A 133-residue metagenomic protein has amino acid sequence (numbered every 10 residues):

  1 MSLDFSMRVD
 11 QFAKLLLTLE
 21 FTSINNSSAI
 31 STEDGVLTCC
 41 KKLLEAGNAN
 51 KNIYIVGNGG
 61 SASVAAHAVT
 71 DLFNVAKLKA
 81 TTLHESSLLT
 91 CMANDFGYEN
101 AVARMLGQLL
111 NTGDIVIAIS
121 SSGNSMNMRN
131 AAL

Functional and structural regions predicted by a protein language model:
M1-L133: Conserved N-terminal alpha-helical segment that immediately precedes and caps sugar-phosphate-binding
